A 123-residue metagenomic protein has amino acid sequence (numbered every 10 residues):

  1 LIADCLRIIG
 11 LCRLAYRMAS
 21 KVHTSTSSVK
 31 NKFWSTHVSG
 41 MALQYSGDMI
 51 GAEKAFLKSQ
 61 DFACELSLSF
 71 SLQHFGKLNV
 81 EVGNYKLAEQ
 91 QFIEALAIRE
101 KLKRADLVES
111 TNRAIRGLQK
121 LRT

Functional and structural regions predicted by a protein language model:
A19, H23-T26, S59, A63 (+1 more regions): Eukaryotic all-alpha helical interaction scaffolds
